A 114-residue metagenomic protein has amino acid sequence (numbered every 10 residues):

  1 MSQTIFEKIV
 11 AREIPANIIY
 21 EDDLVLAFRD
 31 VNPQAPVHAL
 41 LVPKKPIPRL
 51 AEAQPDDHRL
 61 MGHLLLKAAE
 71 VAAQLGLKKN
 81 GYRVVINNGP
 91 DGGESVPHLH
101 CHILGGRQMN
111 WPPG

Functional and structural regions predicted by a protein language model:
M1-G114: HIT superfamily nucleotide-processing domains
